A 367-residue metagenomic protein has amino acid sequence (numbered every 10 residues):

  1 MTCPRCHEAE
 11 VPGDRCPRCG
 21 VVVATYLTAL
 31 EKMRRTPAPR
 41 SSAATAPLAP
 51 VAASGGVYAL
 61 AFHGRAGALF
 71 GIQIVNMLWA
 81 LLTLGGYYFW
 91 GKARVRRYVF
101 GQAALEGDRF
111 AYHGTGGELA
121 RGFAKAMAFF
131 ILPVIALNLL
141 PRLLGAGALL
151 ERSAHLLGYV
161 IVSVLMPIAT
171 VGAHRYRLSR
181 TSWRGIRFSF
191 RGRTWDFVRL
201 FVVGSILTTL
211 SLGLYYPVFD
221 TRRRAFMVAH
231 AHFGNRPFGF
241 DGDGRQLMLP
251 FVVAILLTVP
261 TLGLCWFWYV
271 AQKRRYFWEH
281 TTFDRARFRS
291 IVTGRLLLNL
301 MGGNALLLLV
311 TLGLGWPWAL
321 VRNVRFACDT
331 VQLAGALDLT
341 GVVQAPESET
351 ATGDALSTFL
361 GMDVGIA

Functional and structural regions predicted by a protein language model:
M1-P39: Cys/His-rich metal-coordination motifs, chiefly Zn-binding "fingers/knuckles"
A38-V75, G91-K125, G172-F201, F219-V252 (+2 more regions): Membrane-interface extramembranous regions at the lipid-water interface
I74-R94, P167, F201-T221, V252-A271 (+1 more regions): Hydrophobic, aromatic-rich membrane-embedded alpha-helical segments
W79-T83, L119-N138, G158-A169, V203-S211: Hydrophobic alpha-helical transmembrane segments of multi-pass integral membrane proteins
P133-S163, V270, R274, L320-T340 (+2 more regions): Membrane-helix interface segments in multi-pass membrane proteins
G147-H155, S163-P167, V171, G192 (+3 more regions): Short, amphipathic alpha-helical segments
S153, L157-V160, V252, L256 (+2 more regions): Hydrophobic transmembrane helical bundles of multi-pass organellar membrane proteins
T208-L212, D220, N304, L309-G315 (+1 more regions): Charged, low-complexity cytosol-facing tails and large interhelical loops of integral membrane proteins
